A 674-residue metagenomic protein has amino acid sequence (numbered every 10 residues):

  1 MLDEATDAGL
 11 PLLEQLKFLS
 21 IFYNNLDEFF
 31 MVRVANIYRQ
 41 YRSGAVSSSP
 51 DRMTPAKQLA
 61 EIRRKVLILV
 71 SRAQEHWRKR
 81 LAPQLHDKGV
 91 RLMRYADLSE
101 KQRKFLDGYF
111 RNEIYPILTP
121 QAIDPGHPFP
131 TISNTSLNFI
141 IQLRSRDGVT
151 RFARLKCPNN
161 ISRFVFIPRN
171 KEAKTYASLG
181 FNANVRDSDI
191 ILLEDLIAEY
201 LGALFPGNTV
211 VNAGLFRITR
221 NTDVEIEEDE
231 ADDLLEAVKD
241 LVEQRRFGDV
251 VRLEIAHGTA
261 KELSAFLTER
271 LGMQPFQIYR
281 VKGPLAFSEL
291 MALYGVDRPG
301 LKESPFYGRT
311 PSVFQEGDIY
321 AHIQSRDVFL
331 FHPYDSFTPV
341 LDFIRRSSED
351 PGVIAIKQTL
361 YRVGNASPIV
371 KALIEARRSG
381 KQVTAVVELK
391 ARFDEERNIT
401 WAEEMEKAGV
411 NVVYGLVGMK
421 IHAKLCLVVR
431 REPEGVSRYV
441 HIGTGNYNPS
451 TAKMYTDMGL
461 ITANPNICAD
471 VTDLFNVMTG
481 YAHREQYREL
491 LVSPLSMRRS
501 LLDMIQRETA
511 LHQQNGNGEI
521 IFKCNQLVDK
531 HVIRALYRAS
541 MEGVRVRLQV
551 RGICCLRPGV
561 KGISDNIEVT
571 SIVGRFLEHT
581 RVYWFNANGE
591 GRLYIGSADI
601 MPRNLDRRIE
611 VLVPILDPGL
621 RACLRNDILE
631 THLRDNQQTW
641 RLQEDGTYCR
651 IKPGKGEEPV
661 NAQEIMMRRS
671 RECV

Functional and structural regions predicted by a protein language model:
L2-I520, R538, E542, G552-V674: N-terminal localization/anchoring segments of enzymes in phospholipid and broader phosphate metabolism
D529: C-terminal substrate/ligand-recognition segments
V532: Polyanion-binding catalytic cores of nucleic-acid enzymes and NTP/SAM-utilizing transferases
R545-Q549: Hydrophobic alpha/beta core scaffold segments
